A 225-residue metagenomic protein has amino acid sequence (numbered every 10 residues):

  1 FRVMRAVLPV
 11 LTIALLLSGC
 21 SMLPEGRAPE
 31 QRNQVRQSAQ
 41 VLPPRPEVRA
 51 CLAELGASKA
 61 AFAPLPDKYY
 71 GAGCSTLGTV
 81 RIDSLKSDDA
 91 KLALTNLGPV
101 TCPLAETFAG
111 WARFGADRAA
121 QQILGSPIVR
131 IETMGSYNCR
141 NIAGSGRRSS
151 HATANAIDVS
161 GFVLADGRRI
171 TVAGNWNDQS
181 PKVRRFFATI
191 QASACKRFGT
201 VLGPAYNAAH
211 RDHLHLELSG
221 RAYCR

Functional and structural regions predicted by a protein language model:
F1-V3: Short, Lys/Arg-enriched N-terminal segments with co-localized hydrophobic residues within the first ~10-30 amino acids
R5-I13: Sec-dependent signal peptide recognition, specifically the positively charged N-region followed immediately by
L16-G19: C-terminal motif of bacterial Sec signal peptides marking the signal peptidase cleavage site
S21-L52, P66: Proline-rich, low-complexity linker regions of envelope-associated factors in Gram-negative bacteria
L23-G26, N33, L77, D83 (+3 more regions): Catalytic cores and adjacent binding grooves of peptidoglycan-active enzymes
R36-L42, G98-T107, S145-G146, V172-P181: Second-shell loop/turn segments in exported
P43-I131: Active-site acidic/histidine clusters and adjacent loop/turn architecture that either coordinate catalytic ions
Q121-A154: Active-site-adjacent substructure of cysteine-protease-like catalytic cores
